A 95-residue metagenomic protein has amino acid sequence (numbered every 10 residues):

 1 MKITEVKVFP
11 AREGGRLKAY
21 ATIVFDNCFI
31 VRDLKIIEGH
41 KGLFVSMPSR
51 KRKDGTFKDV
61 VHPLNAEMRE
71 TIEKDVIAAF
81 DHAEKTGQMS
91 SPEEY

Functional and structural regions predicted by a protein language model:
M1-Y95: Single-stranded nucleic acid-binding surfaces, predominantly the OB-fold ssDNA-binding core
